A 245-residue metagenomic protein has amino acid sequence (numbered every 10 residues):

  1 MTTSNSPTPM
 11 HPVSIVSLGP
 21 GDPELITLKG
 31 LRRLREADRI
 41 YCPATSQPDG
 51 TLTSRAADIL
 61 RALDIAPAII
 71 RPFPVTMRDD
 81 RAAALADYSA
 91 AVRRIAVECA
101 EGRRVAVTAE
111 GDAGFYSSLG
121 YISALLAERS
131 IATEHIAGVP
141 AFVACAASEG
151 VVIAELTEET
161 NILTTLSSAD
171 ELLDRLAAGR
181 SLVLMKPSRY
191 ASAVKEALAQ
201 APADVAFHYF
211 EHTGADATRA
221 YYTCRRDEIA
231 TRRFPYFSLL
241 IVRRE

Functional and structural regions predicted by a protein language model:
T2-E24, L28-A132, A220, P235-L239 (+1 more regions): Class I S-adenosyl-L-methionine
V13, L176-E245: A contiguous loop/helix-start segment that scaffolds small-molecule binding in enzyme catalytic cores
C42, R71-P72, V107-A109, H135-G138 (+3 more regions): General beta-strand structural signal in soluble alpha/beta enzymes
Q47-G50, P140-V143, A191-S192, A215-A217: Short gly/pro/ser/thr-enriched loop/turn and capping motifs at secondary-structure boundaries
T76-R81, A141-F142, S168-D170, A215-A217: A short acidic, often aromatic-flanked loop/helix-cap motif at beta-alpha or helix-coil junctions that lines enzyme
A84-A91, S148-V151, R175-G179, A220-D227: Short, surface-exposed amphipathic charged segments that create phosphate/polyanion-binding patches used for binding
A90-V97, V152-T164, R226-S238: A polyampholytic, Gly/Pro-enriched intrinsically disordered region
G111-A178, T231, E245: Class I SAM-dependent methyltransferase SAM-binding "motif I" and its flanking Rossmann-like core
